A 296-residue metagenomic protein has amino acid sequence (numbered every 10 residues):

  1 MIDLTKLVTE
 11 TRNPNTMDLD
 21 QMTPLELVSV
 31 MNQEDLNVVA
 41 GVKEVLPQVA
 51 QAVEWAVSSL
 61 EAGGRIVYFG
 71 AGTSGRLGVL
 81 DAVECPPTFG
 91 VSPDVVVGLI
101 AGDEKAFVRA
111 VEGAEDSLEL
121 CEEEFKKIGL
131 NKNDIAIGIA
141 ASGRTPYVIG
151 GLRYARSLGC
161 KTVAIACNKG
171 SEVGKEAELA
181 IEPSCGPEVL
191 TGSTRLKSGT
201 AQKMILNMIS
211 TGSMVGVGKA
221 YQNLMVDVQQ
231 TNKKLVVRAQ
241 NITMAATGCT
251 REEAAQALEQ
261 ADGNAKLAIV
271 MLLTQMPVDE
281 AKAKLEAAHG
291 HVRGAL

Functional and structural regions predicted by a protein language model:
M1-G41, V45: Cofactor-/ligand-binding subdomain signature composed of acidic, glycine-rich, tryptophan-containing flexible loops
V30-V38, G98-R109, Y221, D262: Gly-rich Lys/Arg/Thr-decorated short loops/hinges at beta-loop-alpha junctions or inter-strand turns that position
E44-S59: A short, well-structured juxtamembrane/interface segment
E61-A62, S157: Residues at the C-terminal ends
V67-M204, S213-V217: Glycine-rich phosphate-binding loops that contact phosphosugars or nucleotide phosphates
S213-L296: Short, amphipathic alpha-helical interaction segments embedded in low-complexity terminal/linker regions of eukaryotic
